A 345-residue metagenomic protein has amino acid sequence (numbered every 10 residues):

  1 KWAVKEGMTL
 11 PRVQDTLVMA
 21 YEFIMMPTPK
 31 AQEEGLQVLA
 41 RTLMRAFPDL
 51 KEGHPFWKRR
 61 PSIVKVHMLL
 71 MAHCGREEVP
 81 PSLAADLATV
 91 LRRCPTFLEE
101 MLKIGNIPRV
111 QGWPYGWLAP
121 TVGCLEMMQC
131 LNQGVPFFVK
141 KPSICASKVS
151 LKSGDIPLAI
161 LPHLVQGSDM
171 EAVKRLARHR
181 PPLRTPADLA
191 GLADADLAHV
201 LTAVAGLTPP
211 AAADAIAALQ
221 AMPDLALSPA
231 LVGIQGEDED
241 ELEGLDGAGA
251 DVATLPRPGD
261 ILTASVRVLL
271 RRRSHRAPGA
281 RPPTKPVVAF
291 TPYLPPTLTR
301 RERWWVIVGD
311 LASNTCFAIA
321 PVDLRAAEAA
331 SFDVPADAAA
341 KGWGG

Functional and structural regions predicted by a protein language model:
K1-E171, R178, P223-A312, C316-A318: C-terminal helical accessory/scaffold domains
L158-V204: A short amphipathic alpha-helix within small helical-bundle interaction modules
A190-V232: Alpha-helical interaction/regulatory segments in DNA maintenance proteins
T291-W304, L324-G345: Eukaryote-biased detector of low-complexity, proline/serine/threonine-rich segments and adjacent exposed loops
